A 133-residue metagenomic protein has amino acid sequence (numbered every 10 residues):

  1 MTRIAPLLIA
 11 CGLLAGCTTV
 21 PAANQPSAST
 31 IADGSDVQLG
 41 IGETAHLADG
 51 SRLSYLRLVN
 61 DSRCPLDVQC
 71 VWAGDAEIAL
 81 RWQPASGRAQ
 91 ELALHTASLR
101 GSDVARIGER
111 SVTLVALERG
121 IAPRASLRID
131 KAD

Functional and structural regions predicted by a protein language model:
M1-L7: Bacterial N-terminal signal peptides that target proteins for export
L13-G16: C-terminal motif of bacterial Sec signal peptides marking the signal peptidase cleavage site
T18-V20: Bacterial signal peptide processing site
A23-W72: N-terminal secretory signal peptides
R57-D61, H95-S102, L117-G120: A short, sequence-level motif marking secondary-structure junctions
D67-Q69, S86-E109: An anionic, turn-rich surface loop/hairpin at beta-sheet edges that serves as a generic interaction/coordination patch
D75-G87: Iron-sulfur (Fe-S) cluster-binding segments and ferredoxin-like electron-carrier domains, especially [2Fe-2S]
I107-D133: C-terminal partner/receptor-binding element of secreted or periplasmic proteins
